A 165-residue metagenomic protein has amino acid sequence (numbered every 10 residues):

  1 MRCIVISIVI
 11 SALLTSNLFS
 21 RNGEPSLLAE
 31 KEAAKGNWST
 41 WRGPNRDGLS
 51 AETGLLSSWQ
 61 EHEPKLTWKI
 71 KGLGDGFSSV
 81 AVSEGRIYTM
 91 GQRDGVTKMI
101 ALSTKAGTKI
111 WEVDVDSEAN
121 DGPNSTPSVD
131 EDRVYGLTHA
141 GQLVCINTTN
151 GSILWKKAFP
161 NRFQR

Functional and structural regions predicted by a protein language model:
V5-S16: Bacterial N-terminal signal peptides
L18-R165: Noncatalytic, solvent-exposed loop/strand surfaces of beta-propeller-type extracellular/periplasmic domains
